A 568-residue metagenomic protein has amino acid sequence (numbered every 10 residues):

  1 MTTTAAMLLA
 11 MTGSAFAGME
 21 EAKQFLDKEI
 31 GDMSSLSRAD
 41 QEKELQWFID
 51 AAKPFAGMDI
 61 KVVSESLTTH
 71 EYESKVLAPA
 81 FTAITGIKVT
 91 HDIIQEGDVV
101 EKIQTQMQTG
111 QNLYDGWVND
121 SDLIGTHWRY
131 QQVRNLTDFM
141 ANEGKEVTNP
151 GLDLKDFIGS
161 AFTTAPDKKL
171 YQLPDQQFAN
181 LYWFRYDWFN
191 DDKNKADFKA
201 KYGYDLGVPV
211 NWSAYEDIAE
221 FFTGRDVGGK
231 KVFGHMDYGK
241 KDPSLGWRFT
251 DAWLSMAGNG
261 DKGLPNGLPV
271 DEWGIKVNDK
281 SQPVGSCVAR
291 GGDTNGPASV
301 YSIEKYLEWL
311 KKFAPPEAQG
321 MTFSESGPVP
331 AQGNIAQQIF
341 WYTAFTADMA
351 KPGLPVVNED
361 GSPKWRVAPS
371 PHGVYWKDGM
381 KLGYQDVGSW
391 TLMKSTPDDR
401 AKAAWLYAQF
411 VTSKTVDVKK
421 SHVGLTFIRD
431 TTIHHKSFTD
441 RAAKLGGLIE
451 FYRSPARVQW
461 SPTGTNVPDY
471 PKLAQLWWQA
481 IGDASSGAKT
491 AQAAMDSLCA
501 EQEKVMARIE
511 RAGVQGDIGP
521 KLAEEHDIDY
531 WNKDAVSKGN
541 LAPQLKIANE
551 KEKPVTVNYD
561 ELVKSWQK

Functional and structural regions predicted by a protein language model:
G18, P79-F157, D192-K193, D197-K199 (+3 more regions): Extracytoplasmic "Venus flytrap"/periplasmic binding protein-like
E20-P54, S121-L181, K364-P369, L541-W566: Hinge/lid segment of periplasmic solute-binding proteins
E44-A51, T68-G86, W183, D187 (+1 more regions): Short, polar/charged alpha-helical segment
L45-W47, S362-H372, H422-S485, R508-L541 (+1 more regions): Long, aromatic- and glycine/proline-rich binding clefts that accommodate carbohydrate-like moieties
I94-K102, V210-A214, E317-Q332: Short helix-initiation/N-cap motifs at beta->coil->alpha
S121-V133, T137-A141, F157-Y204, E216 (+3 more regions): Periplasmic solute-binding protein
A214-E220, G258-G320, S370: Glycine-centered hinge/linker elements that transmit conformational signals in sensory and ligand-binding systems
K311-P316, E325, I335, G353-I433 (+3 more regions): Extracytoplasmic/periplasmic substrate-recognition and gating elements
